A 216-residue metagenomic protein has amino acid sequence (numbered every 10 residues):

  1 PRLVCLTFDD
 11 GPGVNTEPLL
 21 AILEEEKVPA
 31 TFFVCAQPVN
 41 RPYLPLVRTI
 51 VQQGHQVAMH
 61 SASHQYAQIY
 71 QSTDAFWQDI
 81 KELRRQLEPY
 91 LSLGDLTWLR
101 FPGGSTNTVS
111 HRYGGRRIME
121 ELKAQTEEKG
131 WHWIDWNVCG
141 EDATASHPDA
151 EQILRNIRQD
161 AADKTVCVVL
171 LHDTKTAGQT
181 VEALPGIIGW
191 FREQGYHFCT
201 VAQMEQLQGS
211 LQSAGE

Functional and structural regions predicted by a protein language model:
P1-L96, F101, H197, Q206-L207: Active-site beta->alpha N-cap acidic-glycine motif
H64-L170, T174-R192, Y196-H197, Q203-L207 (+1 more regions): Catalytic domains of cell-wall/extracellular-matrix polysaccharide-remodeling enzymes, centered on de-N-acetylation
